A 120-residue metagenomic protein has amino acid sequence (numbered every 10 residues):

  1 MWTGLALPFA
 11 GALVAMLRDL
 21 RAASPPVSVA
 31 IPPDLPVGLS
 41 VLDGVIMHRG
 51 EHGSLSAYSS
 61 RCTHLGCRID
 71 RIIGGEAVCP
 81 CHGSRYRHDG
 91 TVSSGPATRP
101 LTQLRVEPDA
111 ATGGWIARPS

Functional and structural regions predicted by a protein language model:
W2-G74, P100-S120: N-terminal pre-ligand scaffold of iron-sulfur
R18-A22, P80, S84-R85: Charge-rich, low-complexity amphipathic helices in intrinsically disordered tails/linkers adjacent to domains
E76-G83, S93-T102: Short cysteine/histidine-rich metal-coordination sites, predominantly Zn2+-binding motifs
H88-D89: Extracellular/periplasmic metallocenter environments
